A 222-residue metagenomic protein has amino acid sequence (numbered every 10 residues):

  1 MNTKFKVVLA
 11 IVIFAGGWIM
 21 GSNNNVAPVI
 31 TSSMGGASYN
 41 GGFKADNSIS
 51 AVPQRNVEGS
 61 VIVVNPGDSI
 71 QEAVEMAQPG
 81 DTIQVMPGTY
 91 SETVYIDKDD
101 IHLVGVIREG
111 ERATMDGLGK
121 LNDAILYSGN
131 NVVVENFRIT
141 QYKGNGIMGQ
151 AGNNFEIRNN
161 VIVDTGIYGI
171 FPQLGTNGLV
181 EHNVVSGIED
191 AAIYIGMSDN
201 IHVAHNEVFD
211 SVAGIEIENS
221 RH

Functional and structural regions predicted by a protein language model:
M1-I11: N-terminal Sec-pathway targeting helices
I13-N24: Hydrophobic alpha-helical membrane-insertion segments, chiefly the h-region of N-terminal signal peptides
N25-N47: Ser/Thr/Pro/Gly-rich low-complexity linker/stalk segments immediately outside membranes or between
P53-Q84, T89: Acidic Gly/Asp/Thr-rich repetitive segments characteristic of extracellular carbohydrate-active and adhesion proteins
N65-P66, P87, D100-K143: Right-handed parallel beta-helix/beta-spiral solenoid domain characteristic of secreted/periplasmic
V85, H102-G105, V132-E135, N154-R158 (+3 more regions): All-beta strand scaffolds that present successive hydrophobic residues in beta-strands
Y90-I96, T114, G119-A124, K143-G149 (+3 more regions): Short glycine/acidic-rich loop motifs that flank beta-strands on beta-rich extracellular proteins
